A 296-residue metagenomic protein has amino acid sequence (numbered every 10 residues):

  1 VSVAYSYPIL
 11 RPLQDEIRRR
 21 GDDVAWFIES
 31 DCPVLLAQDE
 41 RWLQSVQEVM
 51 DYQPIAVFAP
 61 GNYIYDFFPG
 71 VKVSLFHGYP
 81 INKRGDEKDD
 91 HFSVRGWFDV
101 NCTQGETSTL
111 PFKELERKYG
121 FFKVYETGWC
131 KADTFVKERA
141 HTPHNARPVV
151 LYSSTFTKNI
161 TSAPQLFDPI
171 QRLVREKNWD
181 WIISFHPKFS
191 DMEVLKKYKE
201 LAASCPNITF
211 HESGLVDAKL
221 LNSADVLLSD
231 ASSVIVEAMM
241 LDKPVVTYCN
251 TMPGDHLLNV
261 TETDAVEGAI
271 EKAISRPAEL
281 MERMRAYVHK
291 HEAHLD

Functional and structural regions predicted by a protein language model:
V1-E138: Active-site and donor-binding regions of nucleotide-sugar-utilizing enzymes
S6-R20, Y125, C130-K199, V260 (+1 more regions): Conserved catalytic-core segment of nucleotide-activated headgroup transferases in glycan assembly
D23-A37, V174-S213, E267, E271: Catalytic donor nucleotide-activated moiety binding site of glycosyltransferases and closely related
A25, F58, V73-S74, V100-C102 (+6 more regions): Hydrophobic/aromatic beta-strand patches that form the interior of the parallel beta-sheet core in alpha/beta enzyme
R41-E48, I208-S213, L257-K272: Short acidic-hydrophobic, aromatic-tinged amphipathic segments that line or gate anion-handling sites
N62, F68-F76, G214-H256: A donor-sugar binding/catalytic signature common to diverse glycosyltransferases and related nucleotide-sugar
H91, I170, V216-D217: Acidic, amphipathic alpha-helical patches
R95, Y119-F121, E200, A231-H291: Catalytic binding pocket for nucleotide-activated donors in carbohydrate/polymer assembly enzymes
